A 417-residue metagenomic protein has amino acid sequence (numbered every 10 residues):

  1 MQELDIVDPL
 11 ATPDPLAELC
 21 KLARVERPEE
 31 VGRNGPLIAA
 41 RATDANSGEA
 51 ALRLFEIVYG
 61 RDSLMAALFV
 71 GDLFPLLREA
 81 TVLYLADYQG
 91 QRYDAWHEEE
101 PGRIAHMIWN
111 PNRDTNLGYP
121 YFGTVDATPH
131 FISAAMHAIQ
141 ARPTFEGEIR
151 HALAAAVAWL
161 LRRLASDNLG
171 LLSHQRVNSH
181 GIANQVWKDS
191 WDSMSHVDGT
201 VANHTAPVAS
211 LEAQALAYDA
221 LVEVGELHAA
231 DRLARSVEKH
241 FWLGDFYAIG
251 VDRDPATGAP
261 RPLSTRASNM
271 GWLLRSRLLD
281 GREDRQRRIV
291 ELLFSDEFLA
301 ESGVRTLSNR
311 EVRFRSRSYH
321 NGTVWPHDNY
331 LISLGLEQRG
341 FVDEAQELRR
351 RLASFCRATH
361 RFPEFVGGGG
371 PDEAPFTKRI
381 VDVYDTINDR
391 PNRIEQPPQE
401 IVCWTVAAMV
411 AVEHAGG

Functional and structural regions predicted by a protein language model:
Q2-E3, L64-L77, N116, H130-F145 (+4 more regions): Well-ordered alpha-helical scaffold segments within catalytic/enzyme domains
E3-V58, A80-Y121, A165-V208, R235-V324 (+1 more regions): Extended glycan-interaction surfaces of carbohydrate-active proteins
P13-C20, P75-A86, I132, M136 (+5 more regions): Hydrophobic core segments within long, regular secondary-structure runs in both alpha- and beta-rich folds
V58-R61, M65, L73-A80, R92 (+3 more regions): Generic alpha-helix structural propensity
Y59, R78, T124-A127, L153 (+6 more regions): Active-site-proximal structural scaffolding
P75, A165-N168, E223-R235, K239 (+2 more regions): Secondary-structure boundary elements
Y121-I132, G147-A154, H204-L211, A215: Short, amphipathic alpha-helical segments
I139-A154, A165-S173: Short secondary-structure capping/junction motifs at helix and strand boundaries
